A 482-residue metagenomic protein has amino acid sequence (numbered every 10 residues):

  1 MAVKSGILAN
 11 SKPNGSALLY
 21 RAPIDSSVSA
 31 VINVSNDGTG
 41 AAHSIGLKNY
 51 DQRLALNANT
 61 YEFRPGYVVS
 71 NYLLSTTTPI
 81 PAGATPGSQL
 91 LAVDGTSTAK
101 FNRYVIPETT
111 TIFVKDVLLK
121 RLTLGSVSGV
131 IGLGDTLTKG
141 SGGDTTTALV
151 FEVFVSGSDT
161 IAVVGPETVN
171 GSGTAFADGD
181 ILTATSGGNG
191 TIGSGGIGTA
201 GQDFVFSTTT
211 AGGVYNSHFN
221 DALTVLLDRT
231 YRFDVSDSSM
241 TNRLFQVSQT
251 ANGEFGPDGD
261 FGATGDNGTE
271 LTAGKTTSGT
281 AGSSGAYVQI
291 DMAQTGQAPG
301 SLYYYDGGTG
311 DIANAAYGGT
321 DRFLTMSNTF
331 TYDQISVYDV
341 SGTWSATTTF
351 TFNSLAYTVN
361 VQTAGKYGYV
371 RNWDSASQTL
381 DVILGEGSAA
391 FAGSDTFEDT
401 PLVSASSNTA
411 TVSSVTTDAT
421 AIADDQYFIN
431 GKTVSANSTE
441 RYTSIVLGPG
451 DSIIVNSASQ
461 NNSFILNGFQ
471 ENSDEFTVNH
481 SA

Functional and structural regions predicted by a protein language model:
M1-D51, P449-G450, S457-A482: C-terminal interaction-tip segments
V28-D37, N220-M240, Y287-Q297, S301-Y305 (+1 more regions): Beta-strand cores of secreted/periplasmic/IMS beta-sandwich domains, seen most often in copper-related folds
G46-Y50, G140, S207, Q246-A251 (+1 more regions): Predominantly extracellular/luminal cell-surface or secreted proteins
K48-A58, T420-S452: Intrinsically disordered, low-complexity Pro/Gly/Ser/Thr-rich segments with frequent PxxP/GP/PP motifs and embedded
L54-A200, L324-D395, P401-A419: Autoprocessing Asn-cyclization modules and mimics
G201-L226: N-terminal edge beta-strand
M240-N242, N267-S327: Extracellular/periplasmic metallocenter environments
G307-G310, V455-Q460: Short beta-strand-plus-loop segments that form exposed binding edges in beta-rich domains
